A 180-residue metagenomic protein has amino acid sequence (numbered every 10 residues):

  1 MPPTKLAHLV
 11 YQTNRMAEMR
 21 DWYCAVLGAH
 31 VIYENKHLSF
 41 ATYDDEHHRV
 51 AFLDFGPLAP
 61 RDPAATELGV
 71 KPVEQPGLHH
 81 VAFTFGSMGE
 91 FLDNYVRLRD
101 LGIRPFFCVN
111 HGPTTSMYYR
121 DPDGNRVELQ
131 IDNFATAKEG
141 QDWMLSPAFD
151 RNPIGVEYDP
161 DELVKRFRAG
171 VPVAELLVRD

Functional and structural regions predicted by a protein language model:
T4, N14-E18, Q75-R126, I131-A137 (+1 more regions): Vicinal oxygen chelate
L6-D44: N-terminal "first-domain core" detector
H8, H47-V50, P60, H79-H80 (+1 more regions): Histidine-centered active-site/metal-ligand motif
L9-Y11, A65-L68, M88: Short hydrophobic/aromatic-rich motifs at helix boundaries and adjacent loops
H30-Q75, R120, R126-F134: Conserved short beta-strand elements that form part of the metal-binding/catalytic scaffold of enzyme active sites
